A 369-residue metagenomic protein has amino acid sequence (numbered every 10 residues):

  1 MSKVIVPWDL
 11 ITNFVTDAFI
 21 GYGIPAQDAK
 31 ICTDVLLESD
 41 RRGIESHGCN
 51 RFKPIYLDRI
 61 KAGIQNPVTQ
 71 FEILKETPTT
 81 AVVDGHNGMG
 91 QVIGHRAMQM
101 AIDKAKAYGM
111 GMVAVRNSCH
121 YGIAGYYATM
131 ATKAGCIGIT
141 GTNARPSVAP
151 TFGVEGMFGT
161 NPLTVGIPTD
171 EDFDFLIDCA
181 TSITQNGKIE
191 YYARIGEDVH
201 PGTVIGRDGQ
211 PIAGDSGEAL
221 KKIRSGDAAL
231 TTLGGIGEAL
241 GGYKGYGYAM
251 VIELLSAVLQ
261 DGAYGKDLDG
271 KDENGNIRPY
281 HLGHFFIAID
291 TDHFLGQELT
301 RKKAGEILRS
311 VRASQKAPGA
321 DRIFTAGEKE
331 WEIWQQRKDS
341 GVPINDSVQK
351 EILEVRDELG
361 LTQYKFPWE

Functional and structural regions predicted by a protein language model:
M1-W8, N13-C32, L37-E38, S46-I64 (+3 more regions): Acidic, glycine/proline-rich low-complexity segments that act as flexible tails and inter-domain linkers
S2-F14, G21, L254, L259 (+1 more regions): Catalytic-core signal marking the mid-to-C-terminal active-site face
T16-Q27, D34-E45, K61, Q65 (+12 more regions): Generic secondary-structure signature for well-ordered alpha-helical cores
H47-I102: Active-site cofactor/substrate anionic-group-binding motifs, chiefly glycine- and Lys/Arg-rich phosphate-binding loops
P78-D170, L176-A180: A generic, well-ordered mixed alpha/beta core segment in the N-terminal half of proteins
V148-I223: Phosphate/diphosphate-binding glycine-rich loops and adjacent basic-rich segments that engage nucleotide
D198-Y264: Secondary-shell segments that build the walls of catalytic and ion/ligand-binding clefts
